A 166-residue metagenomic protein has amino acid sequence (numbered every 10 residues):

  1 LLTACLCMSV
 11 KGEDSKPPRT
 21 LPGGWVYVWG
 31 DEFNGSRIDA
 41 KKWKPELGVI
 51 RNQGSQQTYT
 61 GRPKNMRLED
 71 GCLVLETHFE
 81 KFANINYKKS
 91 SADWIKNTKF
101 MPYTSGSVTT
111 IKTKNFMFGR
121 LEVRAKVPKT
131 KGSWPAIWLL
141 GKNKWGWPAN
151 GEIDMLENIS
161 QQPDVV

Functional and structural regions predicted by a protein language model:
L1-C5: Bacterial N-terminal signal peptides
S9-K11: Sec/Tat signal peptide C-region and signal peptidase I cleavage site
E13-V166: GH16 jelly-roll
